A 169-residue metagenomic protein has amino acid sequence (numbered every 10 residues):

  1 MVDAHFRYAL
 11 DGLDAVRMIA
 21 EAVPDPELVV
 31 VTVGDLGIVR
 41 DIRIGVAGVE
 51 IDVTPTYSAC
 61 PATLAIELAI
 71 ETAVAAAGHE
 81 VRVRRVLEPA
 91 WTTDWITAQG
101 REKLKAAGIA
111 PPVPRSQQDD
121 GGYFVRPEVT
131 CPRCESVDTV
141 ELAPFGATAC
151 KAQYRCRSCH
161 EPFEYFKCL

Functional and structural regions predicted by a protein language model:
M1-L169: Domain-level signature for proteins that mediate thiol-based redox and metal-cofactor handling
